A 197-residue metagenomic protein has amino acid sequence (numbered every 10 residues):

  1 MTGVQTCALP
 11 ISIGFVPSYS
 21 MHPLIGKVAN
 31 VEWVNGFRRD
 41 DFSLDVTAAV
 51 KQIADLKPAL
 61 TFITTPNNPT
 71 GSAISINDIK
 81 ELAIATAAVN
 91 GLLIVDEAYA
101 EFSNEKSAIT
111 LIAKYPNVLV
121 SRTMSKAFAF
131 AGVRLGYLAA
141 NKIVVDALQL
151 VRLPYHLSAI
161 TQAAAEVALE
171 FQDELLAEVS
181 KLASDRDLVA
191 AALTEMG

Functional and structural regions predicted by a protein language model:
T2-L9: Short, small-residue-biased leader/transition segments that mark boundaries at the very start of proteins
C7, T61, D96-A98, S121 (+1 more regions): Structural scaffold positions in well-ordered secondary structure
I13-V31, P154-Y155: Substrate-binding/gating loop at the entrance of the active-site cleft, primarily in PLP-dependent aminotransferase-like
V16, N35-D40, E97, R122: Short beta->alpha connector loops at strand-helix junctions that form conserved, small/polar/Pro-enriched
W33-F37, L60-N67, L93-E97: Short beta-strands and strand-loop turn motifs
L44-L56, P69-A127: Active-site pre-lysine segment of PLP-dependent enzymes
N117-T194: PLP-dependent aminotransferase class I/II
